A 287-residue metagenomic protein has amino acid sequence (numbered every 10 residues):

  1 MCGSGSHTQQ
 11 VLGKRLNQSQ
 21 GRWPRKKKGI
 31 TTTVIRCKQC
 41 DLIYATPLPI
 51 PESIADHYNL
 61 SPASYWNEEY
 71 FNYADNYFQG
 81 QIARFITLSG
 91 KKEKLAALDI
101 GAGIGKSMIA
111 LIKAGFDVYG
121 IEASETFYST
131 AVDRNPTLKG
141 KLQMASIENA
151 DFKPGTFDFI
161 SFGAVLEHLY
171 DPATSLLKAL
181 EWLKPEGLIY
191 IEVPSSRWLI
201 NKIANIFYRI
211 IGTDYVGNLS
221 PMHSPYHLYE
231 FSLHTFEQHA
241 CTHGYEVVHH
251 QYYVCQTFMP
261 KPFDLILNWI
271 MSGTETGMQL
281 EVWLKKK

Functional and structural regions predicted by a protein language model:
M1-G155, F159-G163, A173-L176, H250-I266 (+1 more regions): Conserved N-terminal segment of class I S-adenosyl-L-methionine
G101, S124, L169, P194 (+1 more regions): Anionic group-transfer/hydrolysis microenvironments
N135, Y170-E181, L188-K285: S-adenosyl-L-methionine-dependent methyltransferase catalytic module, highlighting the catalytic core
G140-A145, E186, P221-S224: Preference for short coil/turn "hinge" residues that link or interrupt alpha-helices
A164-H168: A short His-aromatic
